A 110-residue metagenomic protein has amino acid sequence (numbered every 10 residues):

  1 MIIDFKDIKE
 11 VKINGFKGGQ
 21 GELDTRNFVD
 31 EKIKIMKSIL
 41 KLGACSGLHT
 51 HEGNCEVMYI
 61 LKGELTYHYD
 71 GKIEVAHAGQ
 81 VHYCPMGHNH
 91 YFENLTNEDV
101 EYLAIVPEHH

Functional and structural regions predicted by a protein language model:
M1-K34, G47: A short, N-terminal "cap"/entry segment at the start of jelly-roll beta-barrel domains of the cupin/DSBH fold
K34-H51: Conserved short histidine dyad/triad with adjacent acidic residue
K37, T50, Y69-G71, N94 (+1 more regions): Residue-level recognition of conserved beta-strand positions in structured domain cores
L48, Y67-H68, C84, H90-N97: Short beta-strand His + acidic residue motifs that chelate non-heme Fe in jelly-roll/DSBH and cupin folds
G53-C55, Y59-L65: Glycine- and acidic-residue-biased ligand/ion/polar-headgroup-sensing regions
G71-M86: Short acidic-glycine-tyrosine-enriched beta hairpin
Y83, E98-H110: A short hydrophobic beta-strand segment most commonly corresponding to one strand of the jelly-roll/cupin
